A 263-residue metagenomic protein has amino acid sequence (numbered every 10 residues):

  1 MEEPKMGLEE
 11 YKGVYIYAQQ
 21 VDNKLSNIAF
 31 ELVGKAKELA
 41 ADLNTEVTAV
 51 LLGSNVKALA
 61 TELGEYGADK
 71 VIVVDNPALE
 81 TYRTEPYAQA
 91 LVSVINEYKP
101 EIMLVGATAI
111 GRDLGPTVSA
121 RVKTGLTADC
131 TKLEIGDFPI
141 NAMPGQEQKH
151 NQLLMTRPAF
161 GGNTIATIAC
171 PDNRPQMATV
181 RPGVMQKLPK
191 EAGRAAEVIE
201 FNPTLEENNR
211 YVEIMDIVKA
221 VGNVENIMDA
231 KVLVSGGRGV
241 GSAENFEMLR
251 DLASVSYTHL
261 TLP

Functional and structural regions predicted by a protein language model:
M1-L260: N-terminal glycine-rich FAD/FM-binding segment characteristic of electron-transfer flavoproteins
